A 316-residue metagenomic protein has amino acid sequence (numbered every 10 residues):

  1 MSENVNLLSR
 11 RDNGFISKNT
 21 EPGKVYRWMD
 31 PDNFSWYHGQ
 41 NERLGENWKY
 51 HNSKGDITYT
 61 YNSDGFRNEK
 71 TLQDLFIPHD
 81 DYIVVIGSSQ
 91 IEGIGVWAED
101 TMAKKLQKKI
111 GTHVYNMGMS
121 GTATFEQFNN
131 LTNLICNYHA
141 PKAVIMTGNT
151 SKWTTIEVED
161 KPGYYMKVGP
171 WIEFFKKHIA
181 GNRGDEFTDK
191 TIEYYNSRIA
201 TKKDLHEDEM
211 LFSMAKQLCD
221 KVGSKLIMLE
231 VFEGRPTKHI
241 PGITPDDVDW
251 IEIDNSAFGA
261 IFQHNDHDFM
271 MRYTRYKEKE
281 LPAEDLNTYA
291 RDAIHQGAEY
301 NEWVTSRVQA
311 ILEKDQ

Functional and structural regions predicted by a protein language model:
M1-V84, N137, M146-N149, T154-I156 (+9 more regions): N-terminal secretory targeting modules
N62-I135, Q296-G297, E302-W303: Serine-esterase "nucleophile elbow" of acetyl-processing enzymes
S89-I94, M119, K190-E209, Y289-H295: Surface-exposed cleft-lining segments at the edges of enzyme active sites
Q90-E92, S120-T124, G148-K152, V231-P236 (+1 more regions): Short, solvent-exposed loop/turn segments at secondary-structure junctions
I110, E207-L229, D247: A structural motif corresponding to the C-terminal end of an alpha-helix and its immediate exit/capping segment
H139-P141: Proline-aspartate-enriched helix->loop->beta-strand connector
P236-T274: Mobile gating loops/cap/lid regions near enzyme active sites that modulate substrate access
F269-Q316: Histidine-centered active-site loop/cap adjacent to the catalytic His in serine esterases/O-acetyl transfer systems
